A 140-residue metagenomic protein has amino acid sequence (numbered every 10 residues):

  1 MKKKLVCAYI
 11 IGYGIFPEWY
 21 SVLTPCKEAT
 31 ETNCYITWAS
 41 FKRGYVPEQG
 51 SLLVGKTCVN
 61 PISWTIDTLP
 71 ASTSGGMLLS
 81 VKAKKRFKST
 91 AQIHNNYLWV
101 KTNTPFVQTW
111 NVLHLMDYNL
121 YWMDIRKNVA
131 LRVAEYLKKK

Functional and structural regions predicted by a protein language model:
M1-E135, K139-K140: Surface cap/lid and interfacial helix-loop subdomains adjacent to catalytic sites that gate substrate access
